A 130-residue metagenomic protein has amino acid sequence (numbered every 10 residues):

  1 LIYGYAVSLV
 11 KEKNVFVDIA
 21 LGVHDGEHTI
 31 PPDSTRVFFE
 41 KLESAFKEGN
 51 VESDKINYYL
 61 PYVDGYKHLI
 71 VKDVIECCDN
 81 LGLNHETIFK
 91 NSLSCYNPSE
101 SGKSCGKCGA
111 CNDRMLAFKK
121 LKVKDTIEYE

Functional and structural regions predicted by a protein language model:
L1-E130: Nucleotide-activated chemistry modules centered on ATP-dependent adenylation/adenylyltransferase
